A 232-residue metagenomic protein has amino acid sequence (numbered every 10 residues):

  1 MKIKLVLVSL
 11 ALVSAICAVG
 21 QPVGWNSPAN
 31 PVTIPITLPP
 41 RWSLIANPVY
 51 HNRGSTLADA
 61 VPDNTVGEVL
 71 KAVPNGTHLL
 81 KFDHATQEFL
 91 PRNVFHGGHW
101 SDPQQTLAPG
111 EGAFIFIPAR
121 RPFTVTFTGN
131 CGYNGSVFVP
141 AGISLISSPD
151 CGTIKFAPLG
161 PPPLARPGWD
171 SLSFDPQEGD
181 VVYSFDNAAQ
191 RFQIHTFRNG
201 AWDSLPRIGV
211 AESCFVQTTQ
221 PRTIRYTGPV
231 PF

Functional and structural regions predicted by a protein language model:
M1-V8: Bacterial N-terminal signal peptides that target proteins for export
V8-A15: Bacterial N-terminal signal peptides
V19-F232: N-terminal exported-region signature
